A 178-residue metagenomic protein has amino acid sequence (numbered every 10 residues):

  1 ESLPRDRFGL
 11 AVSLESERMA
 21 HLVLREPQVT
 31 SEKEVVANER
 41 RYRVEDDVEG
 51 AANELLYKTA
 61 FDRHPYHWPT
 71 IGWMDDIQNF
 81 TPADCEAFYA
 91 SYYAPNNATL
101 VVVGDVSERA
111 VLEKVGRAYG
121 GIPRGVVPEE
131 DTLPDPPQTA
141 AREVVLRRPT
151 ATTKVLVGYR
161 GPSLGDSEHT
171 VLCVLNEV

Functional and structural regions predicted by a protein language model:
E1-R7, R43-N97, G121-D166: Non-catalytic beta-strand/loop surface segments
E1-S2, A37-R41, W73-M74, T99-S107 (+1 more regions): Conserved short loop/turn motifs at secondary-structure junctions
S2-V35: M16/insulysin-pitrilysin zinc metalloprotease superfamily fold
V12-E17, E113-Y119: Short amphipathic alpha-helices in soluble, non-transmembrane regions that often serve as interface/regulatory elements
E15, V36, L56, C85-F88 (+4 more regions): Buried hydrophobic packing residues in well-ordered domains
V23-R41, S107, V126-A141: Acidic/histidine-enriched alpha-helical segments
E26-Q28, P82-A118: Non-catalytic, conformational "gating/processing" segments within enzyme and secreted inhibitor domains
S167-V178: Active/ligand-binding-proximal structured segments within catalytic/core domains that scaffold catalytic residues
